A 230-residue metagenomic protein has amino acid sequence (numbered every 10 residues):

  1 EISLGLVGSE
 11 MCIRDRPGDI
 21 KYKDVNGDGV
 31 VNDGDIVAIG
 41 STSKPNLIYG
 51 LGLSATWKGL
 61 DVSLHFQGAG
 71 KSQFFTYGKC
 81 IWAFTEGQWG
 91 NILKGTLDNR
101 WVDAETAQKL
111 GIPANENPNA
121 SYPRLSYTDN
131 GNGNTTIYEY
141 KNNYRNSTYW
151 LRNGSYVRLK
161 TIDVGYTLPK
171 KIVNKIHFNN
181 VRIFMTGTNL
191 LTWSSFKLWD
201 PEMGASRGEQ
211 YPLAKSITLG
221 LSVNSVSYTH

Functional and structural regions predicted by a protein language model:
E1-G8, I13, Y228-H230: Single conserved hydrophobic/aromatic residue that forms the stacking wall/gate of nucleotide- or nucleobase-binding
L6, A55-G59, P212: A generic beta-sheet turn/junction motif
S9-E10, R14-S43, D61-L151: Surface-exposed, extracytoplasmic segments of Gram-negative outer-membrane nutrient-acquisition systems
M11, G52-T56, S63-A69, G165 (+1 more regions): Outer-envelope exported proteins of Gram-negative bacteria
A38-G40, Y49-G52, K171-I172, S206-G208: Generic recognition of flexible, low-complexity loop/linker segments
K44-Y49, G68-G70, V157-K160, K215: Transmembrane beta-barrel architecture of outer-membrane proteins
N46-V62, L168-K170, S222-V223: Surface-exposed extracellular loop regions of Gram-negative outer-membrane beta-barrel proteins
F75-Y77, A114-S227: Membrane-interface anchoring segments and C-terminal beta-barrel signals
